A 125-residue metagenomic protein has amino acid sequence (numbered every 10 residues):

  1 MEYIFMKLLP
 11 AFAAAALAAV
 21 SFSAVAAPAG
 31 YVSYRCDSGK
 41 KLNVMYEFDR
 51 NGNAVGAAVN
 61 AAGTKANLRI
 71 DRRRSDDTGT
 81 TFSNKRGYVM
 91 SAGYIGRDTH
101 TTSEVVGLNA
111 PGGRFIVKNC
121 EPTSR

Functional and structural regions predicted by a protein language model:
M1-E2, N109: Intrinsic disorder/low-complexity signature
Y3-A13: Bacterial N-terminal signal peptides that target proteins for export
S21-S23: N-terminal signal peptide c-region/cleavage motif recognized by signal peptidases
A27-R125: Cysteine-centric segments in proteins
